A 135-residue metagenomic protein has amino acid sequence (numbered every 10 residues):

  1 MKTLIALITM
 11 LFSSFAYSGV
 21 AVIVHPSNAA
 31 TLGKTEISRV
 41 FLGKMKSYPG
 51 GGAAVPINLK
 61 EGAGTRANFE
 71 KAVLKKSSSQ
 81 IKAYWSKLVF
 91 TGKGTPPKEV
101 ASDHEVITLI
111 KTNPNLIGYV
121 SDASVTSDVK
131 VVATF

Functional and structural regions predicted by a protein language model:
M1-L4: Positively charged n-region of N-terminal signal peptides that target proteins for export
G19-F135: Exported/periplasmic ABC-transporter solute-binding proteins
